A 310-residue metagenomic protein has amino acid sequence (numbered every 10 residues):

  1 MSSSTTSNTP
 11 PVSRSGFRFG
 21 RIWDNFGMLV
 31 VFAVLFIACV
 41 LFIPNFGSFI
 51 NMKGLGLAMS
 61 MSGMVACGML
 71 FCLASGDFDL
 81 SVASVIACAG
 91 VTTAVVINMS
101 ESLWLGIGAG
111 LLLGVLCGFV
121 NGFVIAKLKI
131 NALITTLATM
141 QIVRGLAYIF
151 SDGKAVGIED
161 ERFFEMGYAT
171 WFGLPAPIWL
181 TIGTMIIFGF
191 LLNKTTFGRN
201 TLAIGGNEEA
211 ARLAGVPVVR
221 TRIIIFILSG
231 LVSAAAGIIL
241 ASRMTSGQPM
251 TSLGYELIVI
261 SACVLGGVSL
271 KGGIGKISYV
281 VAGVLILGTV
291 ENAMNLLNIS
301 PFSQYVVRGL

Functional and structural regions predicted by a protein language model:
S2-A66, S100-L105, V216: Membrane-interfacial amphipathic/re-entrant helices at transmembrane-helix boundaries
F17-G20, S75-F78, N98, L116-V156 (+2 more regions): Short loop segments and helix-boundary regions at transmembrane helix junctions of multi-pass inner-membrane proteins
M28-L41, G68-M69, M140, R144-G145 (+5 more regions): Hydrophobic core segments of alpha-helical transmembrane domains in multi-pass membrane transport and ion-translocation
V34-M99, V124-K129, G267-I277, L310: Single transmembrane alpha-helix segments in multi-pass membrane proteins
F42-G54, A147-G153, L192-G198, I225-S261 (+1 more regions): Inter-helical junctions in multi-pass inner-membrane proteins, predominant in energy-converting antiporter-like
S102-A109, L116-N121, I125, F172-G247: Helix-loop-helix "hairpin" substructures at the membrane interface of multi-pass membrane proteins
L128, A132-T195, T221-I224, R243-S252 (+1 more regions): Transmembrane helix-bundle core of multi-pass membrane transporters and related energy-transducing complexes
S233, R243-V306: Transmembrane alpha-helical segments in multi-pass inner-membrane proteins
